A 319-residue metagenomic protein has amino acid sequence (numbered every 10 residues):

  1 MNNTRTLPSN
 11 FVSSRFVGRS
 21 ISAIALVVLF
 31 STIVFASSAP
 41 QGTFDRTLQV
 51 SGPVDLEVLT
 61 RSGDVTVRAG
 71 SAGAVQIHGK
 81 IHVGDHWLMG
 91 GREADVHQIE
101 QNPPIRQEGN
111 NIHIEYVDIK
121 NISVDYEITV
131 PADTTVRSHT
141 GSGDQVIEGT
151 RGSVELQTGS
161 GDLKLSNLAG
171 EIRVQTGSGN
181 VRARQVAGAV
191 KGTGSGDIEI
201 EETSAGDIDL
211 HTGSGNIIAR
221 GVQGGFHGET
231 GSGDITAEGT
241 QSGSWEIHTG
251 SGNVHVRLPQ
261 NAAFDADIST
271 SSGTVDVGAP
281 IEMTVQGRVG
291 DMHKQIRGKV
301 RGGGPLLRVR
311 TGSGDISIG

Functional and structural regions predicted by a protein language model:
M1-G18: N-terminal secretory signal peptides that target proteins for export/translocation
N2, V34-T140, V146-T158, K164-T176 (+7 more regions): Acidic (Asp/Glu) and glycine-rich low-complexity loops/linkers that are typically intrinsically disordered
S20-I33: Bacterial N-terminal signal peptides
G215, G233: Pocket-lining segment of extracytoplasmic ligand-binding domains
T236, E246-I247: Extracellular beta-strand/loop-rich repeat segments of large surface/secreted proteins
T249-N253, S313-D315: Repeat-solenoid scaffold signature
V256: Active-site/pore-lining binding-face segments in mid-to-C-terminal subdomains
